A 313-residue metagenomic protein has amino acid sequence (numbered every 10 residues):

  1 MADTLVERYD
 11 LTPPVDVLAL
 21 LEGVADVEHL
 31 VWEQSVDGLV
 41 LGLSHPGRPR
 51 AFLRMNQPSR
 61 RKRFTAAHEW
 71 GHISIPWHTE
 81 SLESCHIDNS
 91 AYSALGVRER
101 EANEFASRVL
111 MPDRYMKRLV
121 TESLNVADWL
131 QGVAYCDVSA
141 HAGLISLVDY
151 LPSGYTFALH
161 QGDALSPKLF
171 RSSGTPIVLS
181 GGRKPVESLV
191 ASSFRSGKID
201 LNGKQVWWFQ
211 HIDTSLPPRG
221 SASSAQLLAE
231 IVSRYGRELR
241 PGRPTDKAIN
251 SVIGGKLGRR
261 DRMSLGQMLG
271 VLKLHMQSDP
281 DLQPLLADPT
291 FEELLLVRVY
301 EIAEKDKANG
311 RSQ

Functional and structural regions predicted by a protein language model:
M1-Q313: Active-site hotspot residues in diverse enzymes, especially metal/ion-binding acidic/histidine motifs
